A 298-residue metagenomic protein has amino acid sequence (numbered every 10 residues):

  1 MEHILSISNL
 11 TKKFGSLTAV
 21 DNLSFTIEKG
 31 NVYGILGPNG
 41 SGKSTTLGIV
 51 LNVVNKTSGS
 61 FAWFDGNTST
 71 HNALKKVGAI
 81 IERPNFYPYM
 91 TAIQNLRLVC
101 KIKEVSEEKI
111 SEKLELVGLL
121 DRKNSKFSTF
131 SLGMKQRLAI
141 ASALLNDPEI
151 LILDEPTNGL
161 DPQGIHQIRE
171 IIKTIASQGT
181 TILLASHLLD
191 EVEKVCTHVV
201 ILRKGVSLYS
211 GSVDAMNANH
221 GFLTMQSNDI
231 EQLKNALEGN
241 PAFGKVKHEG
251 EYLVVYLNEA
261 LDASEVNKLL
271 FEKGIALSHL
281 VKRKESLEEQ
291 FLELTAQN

Functional and structural regions predicted by a protein language model:
E2-L5, K12-L184, L189-R203, Y209: ABC transporter nucleotide-binding domains
N67-T68, E104, N228, A260 (+1 more regions): Short, surface-exposed acidic/glycine-rich loop or hinge patches that mediate macromolecular interfaces
H71, P88, N235, S264 (+1 more regions): Alpha-helical elements of the RecA-like P-loop NTPase motor core of helicases
E107, D121, I182, G244-K245 (+2 more regions): Residue-level detector of short coil/turn "hinge" positions at structural boundaries
K113, F127, G250-E251, R283: Residue-level "edge-of-site" marker
R169-L257: ABC transporter nucleotide-binding domain
L257-N298: C-terminal coupling/interaction segments
